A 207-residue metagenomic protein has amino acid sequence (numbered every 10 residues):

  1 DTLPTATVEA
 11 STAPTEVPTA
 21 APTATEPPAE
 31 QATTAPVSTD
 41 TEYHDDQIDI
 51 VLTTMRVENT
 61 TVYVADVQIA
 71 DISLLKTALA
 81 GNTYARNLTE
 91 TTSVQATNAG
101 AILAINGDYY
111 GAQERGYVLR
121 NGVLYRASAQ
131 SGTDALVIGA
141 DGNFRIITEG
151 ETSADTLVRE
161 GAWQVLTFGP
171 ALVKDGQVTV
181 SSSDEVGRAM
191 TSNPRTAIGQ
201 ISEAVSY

Functional and structural regions predicted by a protein language model:
D1-A135, R145-I146: Zymogen propeptides
A78-A80, L88-T91, T97-D108, E114-Y207: Aspartyl protease catalytic domain
